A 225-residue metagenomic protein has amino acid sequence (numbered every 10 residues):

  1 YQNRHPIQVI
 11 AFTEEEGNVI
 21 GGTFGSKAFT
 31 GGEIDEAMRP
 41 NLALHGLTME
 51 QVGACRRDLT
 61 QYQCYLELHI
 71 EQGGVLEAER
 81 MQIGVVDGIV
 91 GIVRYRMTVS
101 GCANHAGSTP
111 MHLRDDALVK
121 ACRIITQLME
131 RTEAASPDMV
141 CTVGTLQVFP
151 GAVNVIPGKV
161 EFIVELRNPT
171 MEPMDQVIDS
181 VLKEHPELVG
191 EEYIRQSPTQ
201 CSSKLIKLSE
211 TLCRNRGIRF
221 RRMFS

Functional and structural regions predicted by a protein language model:
N3-T13, V140-T145, E191-E192: Beta-strand segments within the central parallel beta-sheet cores of soluble alpha/beta enzyme folds
V9-A11, V99, R221-F224: General beta-strand structural signal in soluble alpha/beta enzymes
E14, Q82, I178-D179, K204 (+1 more regions): A generic structural signal for tightly packed, nonpolar segments enriched in small/aliphatic residues
E14-V19, T23-M171: Midchain, well-structured core segments that form catalytic/ion-binding scaffolds
T132-C141, P186-V189, C213-I218: Short secondary-structure junctions
R167-P169, E191-I194: Short beta-alpha connecting loops at secondary-structure transitions that line or flank enzyme active sites
Q176-H185: Short amphipathic alpha-helices in soluble, non-transmembrane regions that often serve as interface/regulatory elements
Y193-S225: An extended, acidic, His-containing surface patch that forms the Zn2+-binding/catalytic region of metallohydrolases
